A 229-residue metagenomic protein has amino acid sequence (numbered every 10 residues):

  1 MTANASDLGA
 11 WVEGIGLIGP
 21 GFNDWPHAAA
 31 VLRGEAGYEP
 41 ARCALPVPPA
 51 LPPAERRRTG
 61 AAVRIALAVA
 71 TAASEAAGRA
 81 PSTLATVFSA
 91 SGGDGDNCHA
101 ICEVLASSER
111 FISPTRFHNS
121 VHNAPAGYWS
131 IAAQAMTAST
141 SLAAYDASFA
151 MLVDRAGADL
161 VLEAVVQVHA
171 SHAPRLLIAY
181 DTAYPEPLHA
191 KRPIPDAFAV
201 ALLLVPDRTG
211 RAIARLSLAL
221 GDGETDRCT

Functional and structural regions predicted by a protein language model:
M1-R116, V121-R155, V166, H172 (+1 more regions): Conserved "HGTGT" condensation-loop signature of ketosynthase/thiolase-family condensing enzymes that catalyze
L160-E163, I178: Interfacial aromatic "cap" segments that immediately flank transmembrane helices in multipass membrane proteins
